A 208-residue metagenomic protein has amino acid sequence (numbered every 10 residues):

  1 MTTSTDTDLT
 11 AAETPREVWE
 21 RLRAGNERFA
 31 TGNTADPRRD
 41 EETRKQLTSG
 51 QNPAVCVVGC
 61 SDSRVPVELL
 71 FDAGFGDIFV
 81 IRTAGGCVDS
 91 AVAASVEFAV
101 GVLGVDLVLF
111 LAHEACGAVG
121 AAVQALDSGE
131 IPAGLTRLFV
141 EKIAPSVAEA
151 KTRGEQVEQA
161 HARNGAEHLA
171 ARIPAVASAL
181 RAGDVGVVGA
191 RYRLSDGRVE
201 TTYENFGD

Functional and structural regions predicted by a protein language model:
T2-G50, G76, G85-L103, G117-D208: Divalent-metal-activated hydrolytic enzyme cores
N33-T34, P66-F71: Short, glycine/acidic-enriched capping/hinge loops at junctions between secondary-structure elements
G59-R64, A84-C87, H113-C116: Short glycine-enriched loops at secondary-structure junctions
L70-V80: Short helix-loop-beta junction
D106: Short acidic/polar active-site loop segments enriched in Thr and Asp
F110: Conserved functional hotspot residues or short segments at active or partner-binding sites across diverse domains
